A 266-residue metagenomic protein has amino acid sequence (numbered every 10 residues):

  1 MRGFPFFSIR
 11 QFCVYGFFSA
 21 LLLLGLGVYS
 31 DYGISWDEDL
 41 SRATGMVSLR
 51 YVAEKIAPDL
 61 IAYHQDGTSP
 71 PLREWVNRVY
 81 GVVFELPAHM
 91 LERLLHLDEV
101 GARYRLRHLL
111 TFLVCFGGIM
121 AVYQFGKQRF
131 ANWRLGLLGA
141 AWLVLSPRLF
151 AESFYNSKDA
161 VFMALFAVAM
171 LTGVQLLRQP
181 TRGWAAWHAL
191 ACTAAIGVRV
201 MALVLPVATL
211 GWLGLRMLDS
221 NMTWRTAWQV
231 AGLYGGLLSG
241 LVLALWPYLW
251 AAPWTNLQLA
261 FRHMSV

Functional and structural regions predicted by a protein language model:
R10-E38, M46, R50-I56, Q65-S69 (+2 more regions): Transmembrane signal-anchor helices characteristic of membrane glycosylation enzymes that use polyprenol
F12-G16, V122-L145, R178, R182-G183 (+1 more regions): Transmembrane-helix signature of polytopic, membrane-embedded enzymes that assemble or transfer cell-envelope glycans
S35-W36, F154-V161: Short acidic/glycine- and proline-prone juxtamembrane loop motifs at membrane-interface regions of multi-pass membrane
S41, L49-E54, S69, R73-A88 (+2 more regions): Transmembrane-lumen/periplasm boundary regions of multi-pass, lipid-linked membrane glycan transferases
L109-F130, V168, T172: Transmembrane-helix motifs of polytopic, lipid-linked glycan transferases
G139-V144, L171, C192, I196: Short helix- or helix-capping micro-motifs that position conserved polar/aromatic residues at function-defining sites
F162-R178, W187, A191-C192: Specific aromatic-rich, kink-prone transmembrane helix
A164, A186-W187, M201-R216: Transmembrane-embedded, aromatic-rich helix segments that form part of the hydrophobic channel/pocket engaging
